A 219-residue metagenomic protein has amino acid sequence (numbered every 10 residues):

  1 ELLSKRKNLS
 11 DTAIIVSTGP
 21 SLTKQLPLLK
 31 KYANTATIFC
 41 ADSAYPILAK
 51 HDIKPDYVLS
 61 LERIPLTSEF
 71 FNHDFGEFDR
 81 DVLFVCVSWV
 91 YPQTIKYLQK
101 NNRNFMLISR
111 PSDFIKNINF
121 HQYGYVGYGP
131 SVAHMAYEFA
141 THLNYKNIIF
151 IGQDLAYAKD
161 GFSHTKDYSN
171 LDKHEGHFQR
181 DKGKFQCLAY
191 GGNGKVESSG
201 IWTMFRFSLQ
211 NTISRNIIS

Functional and structural regions predicted by a protein language model:
E1-F39, P46-S219: Metal-ion/cofactor- or nucleotide/acyl-coenzyme-handling active-site neighborhoods
